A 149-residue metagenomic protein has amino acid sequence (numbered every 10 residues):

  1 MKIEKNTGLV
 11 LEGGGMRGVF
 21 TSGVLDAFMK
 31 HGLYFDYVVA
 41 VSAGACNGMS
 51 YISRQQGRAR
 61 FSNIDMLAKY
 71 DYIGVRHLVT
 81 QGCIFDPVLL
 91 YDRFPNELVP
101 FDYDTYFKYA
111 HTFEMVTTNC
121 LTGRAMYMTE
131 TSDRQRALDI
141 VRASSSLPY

Functional and structural regions predicted by a protein language model:
M1-V41, M49-Y149: Patatin-like phospholipase
